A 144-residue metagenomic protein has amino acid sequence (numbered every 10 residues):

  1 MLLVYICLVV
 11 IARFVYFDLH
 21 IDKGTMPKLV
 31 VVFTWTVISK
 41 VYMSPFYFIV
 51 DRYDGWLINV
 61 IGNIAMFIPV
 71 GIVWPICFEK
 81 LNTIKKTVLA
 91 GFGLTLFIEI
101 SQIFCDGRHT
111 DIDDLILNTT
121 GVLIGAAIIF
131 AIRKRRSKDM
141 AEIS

Functional and structural regions predicted by a protein language model:
M1-G107, I112, L123-S144: Bulky hydrophobic segments
L117: Active-site neighborhood of divalent metal-dependent phosphoester bond hydrolases
